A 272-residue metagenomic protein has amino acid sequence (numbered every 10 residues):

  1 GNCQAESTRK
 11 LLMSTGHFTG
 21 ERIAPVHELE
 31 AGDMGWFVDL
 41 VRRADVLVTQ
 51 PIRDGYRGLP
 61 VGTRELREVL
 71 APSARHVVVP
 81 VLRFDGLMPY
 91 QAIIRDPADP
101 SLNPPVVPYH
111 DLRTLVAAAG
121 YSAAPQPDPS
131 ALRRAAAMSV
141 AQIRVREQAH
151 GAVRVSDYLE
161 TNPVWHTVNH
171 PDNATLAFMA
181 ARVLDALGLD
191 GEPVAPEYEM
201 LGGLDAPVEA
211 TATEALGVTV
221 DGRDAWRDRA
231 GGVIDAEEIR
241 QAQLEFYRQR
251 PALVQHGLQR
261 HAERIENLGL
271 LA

Functional and structural regions predicted by a protein language model:
C3-A272: Extracellular glycan-modifying ectodomains
